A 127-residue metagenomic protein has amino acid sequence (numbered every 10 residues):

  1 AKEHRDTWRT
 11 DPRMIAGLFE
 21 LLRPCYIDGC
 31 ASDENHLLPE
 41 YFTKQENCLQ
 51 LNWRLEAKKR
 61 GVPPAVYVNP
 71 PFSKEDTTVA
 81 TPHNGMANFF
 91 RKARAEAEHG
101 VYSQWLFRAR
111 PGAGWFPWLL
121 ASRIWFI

Functional and structural regions predicted by a protein language model:
A1-I127: Class I S-adenosyl-L-methionine-dependent methyltransferase catalytic core
